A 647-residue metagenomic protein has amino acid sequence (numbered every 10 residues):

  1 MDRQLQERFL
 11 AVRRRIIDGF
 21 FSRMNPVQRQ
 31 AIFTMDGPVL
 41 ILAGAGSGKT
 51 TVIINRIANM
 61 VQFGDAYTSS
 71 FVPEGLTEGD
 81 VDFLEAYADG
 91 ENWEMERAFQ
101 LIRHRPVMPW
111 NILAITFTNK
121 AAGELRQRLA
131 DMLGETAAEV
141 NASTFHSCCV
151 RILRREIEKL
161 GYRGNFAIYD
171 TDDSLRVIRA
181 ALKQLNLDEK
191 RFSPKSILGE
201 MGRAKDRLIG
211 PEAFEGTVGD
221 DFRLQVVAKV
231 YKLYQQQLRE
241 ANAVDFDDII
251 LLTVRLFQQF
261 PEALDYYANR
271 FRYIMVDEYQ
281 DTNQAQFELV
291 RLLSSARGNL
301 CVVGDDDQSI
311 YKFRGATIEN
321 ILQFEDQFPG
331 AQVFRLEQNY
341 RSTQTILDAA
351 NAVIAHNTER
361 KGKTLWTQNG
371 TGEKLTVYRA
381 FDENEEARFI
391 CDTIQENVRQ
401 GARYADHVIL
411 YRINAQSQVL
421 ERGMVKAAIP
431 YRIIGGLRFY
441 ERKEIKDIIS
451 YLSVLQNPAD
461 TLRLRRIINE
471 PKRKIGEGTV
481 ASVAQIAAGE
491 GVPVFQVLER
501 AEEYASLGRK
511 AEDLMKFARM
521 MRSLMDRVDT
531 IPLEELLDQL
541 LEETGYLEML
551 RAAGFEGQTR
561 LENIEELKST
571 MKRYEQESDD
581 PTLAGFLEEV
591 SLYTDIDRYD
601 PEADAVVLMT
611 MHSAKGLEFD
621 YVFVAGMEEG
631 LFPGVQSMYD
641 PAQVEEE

Functional and structural regions predicted by a protein language model:
D2-G19, D36-P38, A45, T51 (+14 more regions): A basic/glycine-biased coupling hinge at the interface between accessory DNA-binding modules
F20-G37, A285: N-terminal pre-P-loop "Q-motif" helix
G37, V107-N111, T136-V140, A296-N299 (+7 more regions): Short glycine-/polar-rich loops that comprise or flank the Walker A/P-loop and associated switch/sensor motifs
A43-A45, T282: The conserved Walker
T50-I53, T68, D82, Y87-R103 (+8 more regions): Helicase P-loop NTPase motor core
C148-I157, D307-K312, R341-S342, I433-Q456 (+1 more regions): Short alpha-helix plus adjacent loop in nuclease-associated cores
G216, D220, R403, S417-I429 (+2 more regions): Conserved helicase C-terminal RecA-like lobe
V276, Q280-E359, K363-Q368, Q485-A488 (+2 more regions): Conserved helicase motor core of SF1/SF2 NTP-dependent helicases
